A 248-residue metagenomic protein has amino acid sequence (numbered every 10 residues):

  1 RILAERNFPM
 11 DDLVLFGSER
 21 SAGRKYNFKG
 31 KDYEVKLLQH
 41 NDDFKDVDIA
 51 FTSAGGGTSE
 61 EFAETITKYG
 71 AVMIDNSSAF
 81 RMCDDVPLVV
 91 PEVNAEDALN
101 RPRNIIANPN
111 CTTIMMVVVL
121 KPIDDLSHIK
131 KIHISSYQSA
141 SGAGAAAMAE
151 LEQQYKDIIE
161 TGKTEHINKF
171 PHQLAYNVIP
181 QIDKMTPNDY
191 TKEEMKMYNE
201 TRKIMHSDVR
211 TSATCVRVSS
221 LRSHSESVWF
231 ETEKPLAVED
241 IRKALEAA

Functional and structural regions predicted by a protein language model:
R1-L174, R210, K243: N-terminal Rossmann-like NAD(P) cofactor-binding subdomain of oxidoreductases, focused on the glycine-rich
A50, A140-A248: Charged docking surfaces used in two-component/phosphorelay signaling
